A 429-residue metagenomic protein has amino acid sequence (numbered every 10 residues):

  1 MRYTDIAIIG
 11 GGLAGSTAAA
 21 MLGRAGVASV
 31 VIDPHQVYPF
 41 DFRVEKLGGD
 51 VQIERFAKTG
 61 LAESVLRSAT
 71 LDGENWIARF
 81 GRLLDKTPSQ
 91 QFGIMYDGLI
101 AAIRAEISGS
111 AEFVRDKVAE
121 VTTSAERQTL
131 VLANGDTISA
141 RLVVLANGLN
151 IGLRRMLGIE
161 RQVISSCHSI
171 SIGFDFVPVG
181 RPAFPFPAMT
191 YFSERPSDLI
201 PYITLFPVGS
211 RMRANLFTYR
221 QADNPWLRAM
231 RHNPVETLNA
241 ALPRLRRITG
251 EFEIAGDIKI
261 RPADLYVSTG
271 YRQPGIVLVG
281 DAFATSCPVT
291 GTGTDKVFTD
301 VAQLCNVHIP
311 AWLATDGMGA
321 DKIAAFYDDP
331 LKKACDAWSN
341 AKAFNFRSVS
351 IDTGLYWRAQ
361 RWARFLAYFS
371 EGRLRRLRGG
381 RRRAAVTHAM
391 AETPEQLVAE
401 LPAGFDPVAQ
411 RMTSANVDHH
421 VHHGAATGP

Functional and structural regions predicted by a protein language model:
M1-A14: Beta1/beta-strand and adjacent pyrophosphate-binding region of the FAD-binding site in flavoprotein oxidoreductases
R2, E54, S68-I159, V163-S169 (+2 more regions): Conserved N-terminal helical subregion
I9, G23-R43: Glycine-rich FAD pyrophosphate-binding loop
A14, V37, N150: Conserved Rossmann-like nucleotide-cofactor binding loop
F40-N75: N-terminal FAD cofactor-binding segment of flavoenzymes
N147-L245: Conserved FAD-binding catalytic core of PHBH/FMO-like flavoproteins
A222-D321: FAD/FMN-dependent oxidoreductases across multiple families
N306-P429: C-terminal helical "tail/cap" subdomain of flavin- and related membrane-associated enzymes
